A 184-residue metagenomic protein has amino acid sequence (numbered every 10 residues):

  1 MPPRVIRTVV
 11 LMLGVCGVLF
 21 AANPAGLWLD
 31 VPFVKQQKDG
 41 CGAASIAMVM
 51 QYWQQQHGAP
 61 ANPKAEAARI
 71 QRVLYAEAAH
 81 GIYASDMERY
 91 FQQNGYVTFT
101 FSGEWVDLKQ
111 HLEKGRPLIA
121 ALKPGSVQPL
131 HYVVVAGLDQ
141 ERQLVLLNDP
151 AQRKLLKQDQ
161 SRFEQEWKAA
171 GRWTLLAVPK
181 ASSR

Functional and structural regions predicted by a protein language model:
P2-T8, V15-H80, P124, E141 (+2 more regions): Active-site-adjacent structural segments surrounding the nucleophilic cysteine of cysteine proteases and isopeptidases
T8-V10, L176: Serine/threonine-rich, low-complexity intrinsically disordered segments
A22, A79, E113, P117 (+2 more regions): Noncatalytic regulatory segments and standalone regulatory/sensor domains
G40, A44-M48, R69, I82 (+4 more regions): Extracytoplasmic/secreted proteins, especially bacterial periplasmic and envelope-associated proteins
S45, S102-W105, P124-S126, G137-D139 (+1 more regions): A mature extracytoplasmic/lumenal domain signature
Q71-L118: Mid-length scaffold segments of soluble, non-membrane domains
Q128-V133: Short, surface-exposed coil-to-beta transition loops
